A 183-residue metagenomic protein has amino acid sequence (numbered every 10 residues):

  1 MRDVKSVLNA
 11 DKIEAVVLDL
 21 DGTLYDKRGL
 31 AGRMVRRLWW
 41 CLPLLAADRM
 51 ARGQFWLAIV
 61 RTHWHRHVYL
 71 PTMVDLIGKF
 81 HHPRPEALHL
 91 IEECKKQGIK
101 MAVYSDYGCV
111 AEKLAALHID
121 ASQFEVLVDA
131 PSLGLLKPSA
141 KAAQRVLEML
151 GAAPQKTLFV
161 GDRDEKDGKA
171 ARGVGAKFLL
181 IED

Functional and structural regions predicted by a protein language model:
M1-V60: Active-site neighborhood of HAD-like aspartate-dependent phosphohydrolases
D3-V4, K12, T72-V103, A140: Short, acidic loop-to-helix structural element flanking the phosphoryl-transfer center in phosphate-processing enzymes
N9-D11, Q97-I99, L150-K156: Glycine-rich phosphate-binding loop signature in dinucleotide/nucleotide-binding domains
Y25, F80-R84, A115-I119, Q123 (+2 more regions): A generic "structured core" feature
R61-M73, Q123-V126: Short, basic/glycine-rich phosphate-binding loops at helix/coil junctions that contact nucleotide phosphates
L88-K96, L147, G168, R172: Surface-exposed amphipathic alpha-helices with a cationic face
Y104-L158, E165-K166: Substrate-recognition "cap/lid" segment bordering the active-site pocket of phosphatases
K156-D183: Acidic, Mg2+-coordinating phosphoryl-transfer loop and its flanking beta/alpha structural elements, shared across
